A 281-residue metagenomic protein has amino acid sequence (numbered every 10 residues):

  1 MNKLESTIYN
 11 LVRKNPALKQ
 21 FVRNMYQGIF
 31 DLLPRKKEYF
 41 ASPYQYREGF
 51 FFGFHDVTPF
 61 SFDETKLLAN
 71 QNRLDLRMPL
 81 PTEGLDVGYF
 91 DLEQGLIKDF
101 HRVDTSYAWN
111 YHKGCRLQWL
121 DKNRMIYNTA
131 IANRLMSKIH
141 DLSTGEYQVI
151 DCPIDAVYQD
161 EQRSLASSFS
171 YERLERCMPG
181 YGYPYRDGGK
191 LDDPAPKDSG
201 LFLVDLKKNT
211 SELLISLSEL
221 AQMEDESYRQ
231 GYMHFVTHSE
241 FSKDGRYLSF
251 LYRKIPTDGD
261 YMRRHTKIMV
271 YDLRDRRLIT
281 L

Functional and structural regions predicted by a protein language model:
F30-G53: A short helix->beta-strand "capping" segment at the edge of beta-propeller domains
G49-T58, R73-L74, L80-A130: Blade-loop segments of beta-propeller domains
V57-P59, R116, D155-Y158, H238-E240: Conserved beta-strand position repeated once per blade in WD40 beta-propeller domains
E64-L67, M125, S164-A166, G245-L248: Hydrophobic beta-strand positions that form the internal "hydrophobic ladder" of WD40/Gbeta-like beta-propeller blades
N70-L85, S168-D198, F250-H265: Short, conserved, GDST-rich strand-edge loop motifs in beta-rich repeat architectures
G84-Q94, K138-S143, P196-K208, R264-R276: Beta-propeller blade signature
R102-G200, L214-Y228: Asp-box/WD-like beta-propeller blade repeats and closely related beta-sheet repeat scaffolds
G231-L281: Beta-propeller domains
